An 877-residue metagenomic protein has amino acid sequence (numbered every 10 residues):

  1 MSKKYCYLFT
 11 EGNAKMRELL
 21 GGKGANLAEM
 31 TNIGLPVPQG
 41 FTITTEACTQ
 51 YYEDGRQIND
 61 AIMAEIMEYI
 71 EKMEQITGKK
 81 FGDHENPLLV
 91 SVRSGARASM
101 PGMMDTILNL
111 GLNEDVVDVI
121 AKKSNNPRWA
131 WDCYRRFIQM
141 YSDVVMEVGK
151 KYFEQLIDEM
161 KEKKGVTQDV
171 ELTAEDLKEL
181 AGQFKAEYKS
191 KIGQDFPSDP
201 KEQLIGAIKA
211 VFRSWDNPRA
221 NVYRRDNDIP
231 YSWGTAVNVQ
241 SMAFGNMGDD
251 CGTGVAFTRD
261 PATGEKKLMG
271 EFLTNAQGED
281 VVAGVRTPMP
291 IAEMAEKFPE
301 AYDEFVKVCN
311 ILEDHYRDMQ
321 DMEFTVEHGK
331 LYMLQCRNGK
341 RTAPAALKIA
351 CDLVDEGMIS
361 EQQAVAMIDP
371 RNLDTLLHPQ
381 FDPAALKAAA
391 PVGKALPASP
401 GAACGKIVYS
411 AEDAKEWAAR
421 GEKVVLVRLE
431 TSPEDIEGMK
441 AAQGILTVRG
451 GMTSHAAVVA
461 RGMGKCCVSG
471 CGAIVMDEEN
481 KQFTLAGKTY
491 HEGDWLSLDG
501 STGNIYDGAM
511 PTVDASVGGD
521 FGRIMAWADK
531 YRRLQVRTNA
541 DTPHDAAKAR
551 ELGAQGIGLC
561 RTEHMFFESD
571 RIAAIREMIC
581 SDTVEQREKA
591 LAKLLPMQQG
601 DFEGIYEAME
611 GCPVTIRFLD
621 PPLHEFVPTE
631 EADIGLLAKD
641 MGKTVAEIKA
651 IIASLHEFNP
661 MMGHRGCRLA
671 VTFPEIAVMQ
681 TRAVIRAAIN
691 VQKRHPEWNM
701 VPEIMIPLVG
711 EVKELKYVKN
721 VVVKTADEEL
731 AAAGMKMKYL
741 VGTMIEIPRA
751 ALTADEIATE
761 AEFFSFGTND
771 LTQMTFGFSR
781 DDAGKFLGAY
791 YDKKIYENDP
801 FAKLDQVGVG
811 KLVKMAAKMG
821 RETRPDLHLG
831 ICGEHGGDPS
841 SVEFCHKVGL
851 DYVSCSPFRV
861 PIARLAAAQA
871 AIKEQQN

Functional and structural regions predicted by a protein language model:
M1-A389, E416, E422-V425, S432-E437 (+11 more regions): Nucleotide/phosphate-binding sheet-loop regions of phosphoryl- and nucleotidyl-transfer enzymes
F41, V448-G450, S469-G472, C560 (+2 more regions): Short beta->alpha connector loops at strand-helix junctions that form conserved, small/polar/Pro-enriched
R93, V517, W527-N877: Conserved alpha/beta-domain cores
I208, W215, L377-V408, R523-T538 (+1 more regions): Flexible inter-domain linker/hinge segments
N238, V408, V425-V427, L446 (+3 more regions): Structural motif
K330-Y332, L429-K440, G444-L446, M452-V458 (+7 more regions): Glycine-rich phosphate/ribose-binding loops and adjacent secondary-structure elements that form binding surfaces
K394-E434, L485-R523: Extended, non-globular alpha-helical segments
